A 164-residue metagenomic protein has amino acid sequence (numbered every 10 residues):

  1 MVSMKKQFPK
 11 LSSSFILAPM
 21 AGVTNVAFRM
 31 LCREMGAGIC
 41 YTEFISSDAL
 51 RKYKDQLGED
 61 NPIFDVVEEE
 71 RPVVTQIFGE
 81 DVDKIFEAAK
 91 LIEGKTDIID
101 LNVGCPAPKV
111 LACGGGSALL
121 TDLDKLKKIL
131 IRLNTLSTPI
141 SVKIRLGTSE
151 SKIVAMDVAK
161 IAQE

Functional and structural regions predicted by a protein language model:
V2-K5, M20-E93: Glycine-rich, positively charged N-terminal anion/phosphate-binding segment
K5-F15: Extreme N-terminal starter segment of soluble prokaryotic enzymes
L11, E68-R71, A112-C113: Short glycine-enriched loop/turn motifs at secondary-structure junctions
S14, P19, A159: Small-residue-rich anion-binding loops in enzyme active sites
S14-I16, I39, P72-Q76, I98-D100 (+2 more regions): Structural preference for beta-strand elements that scaffold enzyme active sites
A18-A21, I77, A118, D122 (+2 more regions): Glycine- and other small-residue-rich loops at beta-strand/loop junctions that grip anionic moieties
M20, T24, D81, P106 (+2 more regions): Gly/Ser/Thr-rich beta-alpha loop segments that engage phosphate groups in nucleotides
L31-E34, F86-G115, L123-E164: Alpha/beta enzyme core
